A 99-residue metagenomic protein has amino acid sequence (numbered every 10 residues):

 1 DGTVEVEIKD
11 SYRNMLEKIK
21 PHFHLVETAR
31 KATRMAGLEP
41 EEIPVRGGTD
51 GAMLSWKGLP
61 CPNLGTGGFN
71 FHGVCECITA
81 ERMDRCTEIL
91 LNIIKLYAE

Functional and structural regions predicted by a protein language model:
D1-E99: Metal-dependent amide/peptide-bond hydrolase catalytic core, centered on the "pita-bread" metallohydrolase fold
